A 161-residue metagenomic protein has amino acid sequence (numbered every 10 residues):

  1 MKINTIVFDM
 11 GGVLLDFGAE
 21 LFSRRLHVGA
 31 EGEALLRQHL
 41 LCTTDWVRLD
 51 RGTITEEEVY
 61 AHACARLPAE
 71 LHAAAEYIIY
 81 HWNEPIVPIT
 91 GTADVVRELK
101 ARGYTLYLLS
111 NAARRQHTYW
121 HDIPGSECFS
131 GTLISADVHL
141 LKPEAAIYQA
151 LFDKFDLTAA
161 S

Functional and structural regions predicted by a protein language model:
M1-C42, A65: Active-site neighborhood of HAD-like aspartate-dependent phosphohydrolases
T5, L141-S161: Conserved Lys-Pro-Asp/Glu-containing loop-to-beta segment of HAD-superfamily phosphomonoesterases, centered on
V13-L14, A19-L21, A112-R115, V138-H139: Short, solvent-exposed loop/turn segments at secondary-structure junctions
L21, T44, E58, H62 (+3 more regions): Alpha-helical elements of Rossmann-like donor-binding domains used by nucleotide-donor carbohydrate transfer enzymes
V28-H39, P68-I79, A159-A160: Short, surface-exposed acidic
A30, G91-D137: Substrate-recognition/cap helix-loop segment adjacent to the acidic, metal-dependent catalytic center of Asp-based
W46-I78: A metal-dependent, Asp-based hydrolase signature
H72, E76-Y107, A145: Short, acidic loop-to-helix structural element flanking the phosphoryl-transfer center in phosphate-processing enzymes
